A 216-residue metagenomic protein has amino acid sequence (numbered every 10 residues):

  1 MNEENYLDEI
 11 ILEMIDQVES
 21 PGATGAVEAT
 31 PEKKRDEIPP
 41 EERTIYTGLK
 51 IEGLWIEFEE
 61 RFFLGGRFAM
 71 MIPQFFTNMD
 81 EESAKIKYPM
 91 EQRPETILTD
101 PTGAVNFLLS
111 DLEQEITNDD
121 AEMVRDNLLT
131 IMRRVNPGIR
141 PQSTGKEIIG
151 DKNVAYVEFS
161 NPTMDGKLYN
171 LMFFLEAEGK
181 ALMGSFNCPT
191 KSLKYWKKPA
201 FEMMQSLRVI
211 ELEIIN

Functional and structural regions predicted by a protein language model:
M1-L108, E113-D119, N127, I131-R140 (+4 more regions): N-terminal targeting sequences that direct proteins away from the cytosol to non-cytosolic compartments
A155-T163: Short beta-strand segments that buttress and anchor functional surface loops
M172-E176: A short, hydrophobic, proline-anchored segment that marks a local hinge/packing element in signaling and regulatory
